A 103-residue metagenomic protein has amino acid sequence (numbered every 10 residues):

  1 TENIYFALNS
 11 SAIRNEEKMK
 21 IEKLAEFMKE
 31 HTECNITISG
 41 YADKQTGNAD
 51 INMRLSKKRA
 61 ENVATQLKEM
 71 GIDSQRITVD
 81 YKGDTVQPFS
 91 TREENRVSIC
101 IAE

Functional and structural regions predicted by a protein language model:
T1-F27, A42-D50: Short, solvent-exposed beta-strand/turn patches at coil↔beta or beta↔helix junctions that act as interaction loops
E2, N9, T32-C34, Q75 (+1 more regions): Envelope-exposed proteins and targeting segments
N15-K18, Y41-E103: Periplasmic OmpA-like peptidoglycan-binding domain that tethers envelope proteins to the cell wall
F27-E30, Q66: Alpha-helical scaffold elements within enzyme catalytic domains, especially in hydrolases
K29-T32, G71: Secondary-structure transition/hinge residues
I38: Conserved phosphate/oxyanion-binding catalytic-loop motifs
